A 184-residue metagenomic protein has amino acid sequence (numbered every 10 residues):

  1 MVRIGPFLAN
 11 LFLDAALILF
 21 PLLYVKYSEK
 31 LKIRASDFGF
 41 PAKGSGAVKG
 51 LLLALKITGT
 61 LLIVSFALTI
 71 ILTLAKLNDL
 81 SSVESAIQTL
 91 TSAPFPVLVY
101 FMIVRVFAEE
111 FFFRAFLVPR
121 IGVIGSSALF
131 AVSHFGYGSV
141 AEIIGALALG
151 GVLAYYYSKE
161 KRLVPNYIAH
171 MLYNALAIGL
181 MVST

Functional and structural regions predicted by a protein language model:
M1, L17-I18, L53-T60, V123 (+1 more regions): Alpha-helical transmembrane segments
M1-I33: Alpha-helical transmembrane segments in multi-pass membrane proteins
I4-F7, R34-R105: Juxtamembrane helix-loop-helix connectors linking adjacent transmembrane helices in multi-pass membrane enzymes
P21-E29, L61, S65, T69 (+4 more regions): Structural signal for membrane-spanning alpha-helices in multi-pass inner-membrane proteins, emphasizing helix cores
Y24-S45, A169-L172: Cytoplasmic juxtamembrane interface segments
K26-I33, I70-S81, V118, F135-S139 (+1 more regions): Transmembrane helix-loop junctions in multipass membrane proteins, especially transporters and channels
L90-T184: Transmembrane helix-loop-helix hairpins at the membrane interface of multi-pass integral membrane proteins
